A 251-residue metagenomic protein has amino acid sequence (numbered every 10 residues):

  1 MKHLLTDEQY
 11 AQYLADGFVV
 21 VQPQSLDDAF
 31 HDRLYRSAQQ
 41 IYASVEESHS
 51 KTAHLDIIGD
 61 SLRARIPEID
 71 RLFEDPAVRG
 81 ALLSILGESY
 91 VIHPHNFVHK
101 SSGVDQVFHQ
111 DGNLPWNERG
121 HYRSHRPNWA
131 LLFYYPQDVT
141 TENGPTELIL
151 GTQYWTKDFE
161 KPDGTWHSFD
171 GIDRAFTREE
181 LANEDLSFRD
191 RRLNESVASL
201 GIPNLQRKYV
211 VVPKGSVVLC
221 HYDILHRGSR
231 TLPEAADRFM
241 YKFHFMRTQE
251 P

Functional and structural regions predicted by a protein language model:
M1-D16, V21-R123: Non-heme Fe(II)-dependent double-stranded beta-helix
H3, R36, S44-T52, P162-W166 (+2 more regions): Non-heme Fe(II)/2-oxoglutarate
K100, I149-K157, H244-E250: Short edge-strand/loop segments of extracellular domains
S101-V104, N113, V139-T141, V217 (+1 more regions): Short, charged/polar surface micro-motifs in flexible loops or helix N-caps
V104-D111, N117-G120, E142-G151, K157-P162 (+1 more regions): A short secondary-structure junction signal
Q110, P136, H221-Y222: Residues immediately flanking
E118-T141, V211-K214, H244-T248: Short, conserved beta-strand element in jelly-roll/cupin
E142-L225: Double-stranded beta-helix
